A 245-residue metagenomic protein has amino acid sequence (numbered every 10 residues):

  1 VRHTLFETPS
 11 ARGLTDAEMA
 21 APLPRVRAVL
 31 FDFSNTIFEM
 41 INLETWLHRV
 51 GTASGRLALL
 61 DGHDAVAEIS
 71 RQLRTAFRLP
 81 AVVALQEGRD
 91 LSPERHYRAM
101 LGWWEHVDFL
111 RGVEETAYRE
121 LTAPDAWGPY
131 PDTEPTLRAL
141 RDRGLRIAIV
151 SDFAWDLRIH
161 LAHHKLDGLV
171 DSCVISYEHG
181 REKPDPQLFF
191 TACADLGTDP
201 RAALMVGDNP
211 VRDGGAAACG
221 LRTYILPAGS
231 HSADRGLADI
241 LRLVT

Functional and structural regions predicted by a protein language model:
V1-F31, M40, F109-G112, E134 (+2 more regions): Asp-based, Mg2+/Mn2+-dependent phosphohydrolase catalytic module
R2-E134, R143: N-terminal helical cap/lid subdomain that shapes the substrate entry/recognition surface in HAD-like hydrolases
